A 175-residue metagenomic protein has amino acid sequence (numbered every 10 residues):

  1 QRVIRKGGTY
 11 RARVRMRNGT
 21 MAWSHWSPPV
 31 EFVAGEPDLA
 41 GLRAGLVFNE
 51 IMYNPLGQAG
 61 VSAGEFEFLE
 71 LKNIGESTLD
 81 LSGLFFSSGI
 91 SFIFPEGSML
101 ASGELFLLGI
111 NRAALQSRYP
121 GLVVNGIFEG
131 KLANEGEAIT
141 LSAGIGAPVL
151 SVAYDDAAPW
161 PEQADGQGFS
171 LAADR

Functional and structural regions predicted by a protein language model:
Q1-G7: Recognizes extended acidic, P/S/T-rich segments that occur within or adjacent to Ig-like beta-sandwich modules
G8-T9, G19-W23, P28-R175: Activation on beta-sandwich/Ig-like modules and their edge loops
